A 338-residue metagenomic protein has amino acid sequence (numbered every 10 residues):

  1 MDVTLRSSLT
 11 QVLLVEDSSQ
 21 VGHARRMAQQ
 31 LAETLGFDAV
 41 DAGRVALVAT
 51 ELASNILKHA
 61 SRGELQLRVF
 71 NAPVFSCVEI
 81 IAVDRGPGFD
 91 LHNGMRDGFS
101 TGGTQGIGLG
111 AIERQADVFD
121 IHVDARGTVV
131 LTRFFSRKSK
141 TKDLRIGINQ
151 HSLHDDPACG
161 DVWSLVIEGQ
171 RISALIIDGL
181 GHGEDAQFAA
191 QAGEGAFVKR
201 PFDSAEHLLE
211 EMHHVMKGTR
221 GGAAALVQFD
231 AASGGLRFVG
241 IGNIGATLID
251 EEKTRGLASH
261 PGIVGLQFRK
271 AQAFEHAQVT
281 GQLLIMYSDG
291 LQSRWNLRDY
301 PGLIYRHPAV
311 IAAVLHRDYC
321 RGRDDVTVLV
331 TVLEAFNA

Functional and structural regions predicted by a protein language model:
M1-L47, G147-S164, A338: Bergerat-fold GHKL ATPase/HATPase_c domain
M1-T10, A53-K142, V166-L175, E206 (+3 more regions): Conserved beta-strand-loop-beta-strand hairpin that lines the nucleotide-binding pocket of ATP/GTP-utilizing enzymes
D2, Q11-V15, A205, E210-V215 (+4 more regions): C-terminal catalytic subdomain
A39-L65, E211: Conserved ATP-binding N-box helix of the HATPase_c
P87, G179-Q187, G290-W295: Short acidic, Gly/Ser-rich segments with clustered Asp/Glu that frequently serve as metal-coordination loops in enzyme
F135-L180, D185, A189-G195, Q267-R269 (+1 more regions): N-terminal entry segment of metal-dependent catalytic domains or homologous docking segments
D156-G169, G256-N296, L303: Acidic loop->beta-strand submotif enriched in PP2C/PPM serine/threonine phosphatases
D185-K253: Catalytic core of PPM/PP2C metal-dependent serine/threonine phosphatase domains
